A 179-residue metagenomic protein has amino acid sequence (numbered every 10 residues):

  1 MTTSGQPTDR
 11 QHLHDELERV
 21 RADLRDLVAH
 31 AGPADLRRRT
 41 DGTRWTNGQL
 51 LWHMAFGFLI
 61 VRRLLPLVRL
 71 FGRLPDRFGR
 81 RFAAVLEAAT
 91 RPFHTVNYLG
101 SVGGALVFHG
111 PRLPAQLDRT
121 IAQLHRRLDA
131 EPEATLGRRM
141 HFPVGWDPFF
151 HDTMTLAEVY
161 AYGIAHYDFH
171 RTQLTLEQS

Functional and structural regions predicted by a protein language model:
M1-E18: Extreme N-terminal tail/first-helix region
T2-T3, R126, A130: Charge-dense, helix-prone N-terminal extensions
E16, A105-L117: A short, structured beta-strand-centered segment in the mid-to-C-terminal lobe of catalytic cores from group-transfer
L17, R21-L24, L117, I121-L124 (+2 more regions): Hydrophobic alpha-helical core bundles mediating ligand binding, dimerization, or RNAP-core interactions
V20-L36, R171: Short, Lys/Arg-rich amphipathic segments at extreme N-termini
R38-T90, A122, D129-A130, A134-S179: Short, contiguous alpha-helical
T90-V96: Histidine-centered catalytic/metal-coordination loop motif
